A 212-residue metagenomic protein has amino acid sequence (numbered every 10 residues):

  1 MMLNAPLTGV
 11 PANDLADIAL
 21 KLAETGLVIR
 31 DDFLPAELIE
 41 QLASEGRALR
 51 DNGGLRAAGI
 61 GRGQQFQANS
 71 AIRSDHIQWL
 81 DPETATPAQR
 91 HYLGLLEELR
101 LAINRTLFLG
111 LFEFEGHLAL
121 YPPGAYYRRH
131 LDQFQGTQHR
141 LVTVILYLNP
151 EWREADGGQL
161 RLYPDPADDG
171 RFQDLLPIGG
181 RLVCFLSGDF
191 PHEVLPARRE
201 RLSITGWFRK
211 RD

Functional and structural regions predicted by a protein language model:
M1-T143, Y147-L182, G188-D212: Fe(II)/2-oxoglutarate oxygenase catalytic core
